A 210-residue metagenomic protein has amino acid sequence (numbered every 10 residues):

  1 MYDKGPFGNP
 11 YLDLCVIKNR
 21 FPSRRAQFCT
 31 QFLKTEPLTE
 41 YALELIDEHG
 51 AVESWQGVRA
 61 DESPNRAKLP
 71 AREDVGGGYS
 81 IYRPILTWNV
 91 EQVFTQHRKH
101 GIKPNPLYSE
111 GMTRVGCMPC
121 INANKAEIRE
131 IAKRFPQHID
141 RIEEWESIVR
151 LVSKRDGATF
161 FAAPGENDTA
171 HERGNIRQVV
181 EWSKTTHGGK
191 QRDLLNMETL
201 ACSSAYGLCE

Functional and structural regions predicted by a protein language model:
M1-E210: Nucleotide-activated chemistry modules centered on ATP-dependent adenylation/adenylyltransferase
